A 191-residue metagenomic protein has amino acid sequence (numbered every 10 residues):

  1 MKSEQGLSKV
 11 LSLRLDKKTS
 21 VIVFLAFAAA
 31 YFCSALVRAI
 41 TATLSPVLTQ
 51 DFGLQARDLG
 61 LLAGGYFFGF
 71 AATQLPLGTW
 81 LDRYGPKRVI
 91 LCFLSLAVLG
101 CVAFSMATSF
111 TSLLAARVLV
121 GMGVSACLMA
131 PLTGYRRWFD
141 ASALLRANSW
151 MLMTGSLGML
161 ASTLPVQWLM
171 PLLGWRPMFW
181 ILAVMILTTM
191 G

Functional and structural regions predicted by a protein language model:
K2-A30, S34-A35: Cytosolic juxtamembrane N-terminal segment immediately preceding the first transmembrane helix of multi-pass
I22-L54: Extracytoplasmic
A39, F67-L75, M159-L160: Residue-level signature of mid-helix packing/kink "hotspots" within the transmembrane helices of 12-pass Major
A72-T108: Conserved MFS/SLC helix-loop-helix module at the cytosolic interface between two early adjacent transmembrane helices
G100, T111-L119: Paired small-residue
A116-T154: Cytoplasmic helix-loop-helix junction between adjacent transmembrane helices in 12-TM secondary transporters
M151-G191: Helix-loop-helix hairpin linking two adjacent transmembrane segments in secondary transporters
